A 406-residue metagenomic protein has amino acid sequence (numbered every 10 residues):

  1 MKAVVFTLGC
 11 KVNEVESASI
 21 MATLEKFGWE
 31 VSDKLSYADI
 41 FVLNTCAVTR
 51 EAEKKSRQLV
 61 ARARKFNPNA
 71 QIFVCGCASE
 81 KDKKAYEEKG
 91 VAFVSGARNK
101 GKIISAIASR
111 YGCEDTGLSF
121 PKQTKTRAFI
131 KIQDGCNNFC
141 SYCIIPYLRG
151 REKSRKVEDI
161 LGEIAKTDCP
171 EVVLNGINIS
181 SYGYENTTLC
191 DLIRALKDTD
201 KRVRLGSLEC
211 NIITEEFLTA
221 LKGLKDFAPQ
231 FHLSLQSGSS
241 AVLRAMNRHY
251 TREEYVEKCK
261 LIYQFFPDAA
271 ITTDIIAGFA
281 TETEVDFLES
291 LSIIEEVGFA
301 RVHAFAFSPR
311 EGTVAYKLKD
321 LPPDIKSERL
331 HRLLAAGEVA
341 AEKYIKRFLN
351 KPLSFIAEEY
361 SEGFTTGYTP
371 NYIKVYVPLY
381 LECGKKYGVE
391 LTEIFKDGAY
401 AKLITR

Functional and structural regions predicted by a protein language model:
M1-S181, E216-T219, F231, E253-Q264 (+4 more regions): Proteins enriched for Cys/Gly/acidic motifs involved in redox and nucleic-acid/cofactor modification
N13, T49-A52, S79, C210 (+3 more regions): Alpha-helix N-cap/loop-to-helix initiation residues
V42, C77, I103, L174 (+7 more regions): Residue-level signal for inorganic ion chemistry
A52-K54, R151-K156, G183-T187, A245-R248 (+3 more regions): Short, solvent-exposed loop/turn segments at secondary-structure boundaries
I72, K81, D168-E284, E295: Conserved SAM/AdoMet-binding glycine-rich loop
G101, N138, G150, S180 (+4 more regions): Glycine-centered loop/turn positions within well-structured domains that cap or flank conserved ligand/cofactor-binding
Q123-K125, C136-N138, F227, S237 (+5 more regions): Short flexible coil/turn linkers enriched for glycine and charged/polar residues that connect secondary-structure
K317-R406: Terminal RNA-binding accessory module
